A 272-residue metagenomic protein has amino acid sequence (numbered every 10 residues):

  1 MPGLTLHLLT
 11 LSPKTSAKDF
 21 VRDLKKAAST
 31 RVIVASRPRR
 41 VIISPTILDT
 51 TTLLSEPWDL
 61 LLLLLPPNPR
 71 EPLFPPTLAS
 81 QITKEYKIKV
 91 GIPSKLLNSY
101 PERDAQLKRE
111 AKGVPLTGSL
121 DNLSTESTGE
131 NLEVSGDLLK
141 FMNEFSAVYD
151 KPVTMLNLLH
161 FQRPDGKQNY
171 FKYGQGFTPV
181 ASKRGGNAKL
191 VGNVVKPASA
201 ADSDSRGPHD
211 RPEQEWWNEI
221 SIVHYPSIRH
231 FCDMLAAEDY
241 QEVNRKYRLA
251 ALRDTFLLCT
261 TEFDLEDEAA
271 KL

Functional and structural regions predicted by a protein language model:
M1-N218, P226, H230-D233, T261-L272: Short S/T/G/P-rich N-terminal loop/turn motif that feeds into the first structured element of a domain
P179, R248-A250: Short, conserved catalytic or adaptor-binding loops enriched in Gly and charged residues
D202, N244-K246: Alpha-helix boundary/interfacial micro-motifs
D233-M234, N244: Short conserved catalytic/interaction loops centered on acidic-Pro-aromatic/His motifs
E238-E242: Accessory, usually C-terminal, subdomains that scaffold auxiliary metal cofactors
R245, L252-F256, T260, D267: A binding-site-centric feature that preferentially detects glycan-recognition modules on secreted/surface proteins
